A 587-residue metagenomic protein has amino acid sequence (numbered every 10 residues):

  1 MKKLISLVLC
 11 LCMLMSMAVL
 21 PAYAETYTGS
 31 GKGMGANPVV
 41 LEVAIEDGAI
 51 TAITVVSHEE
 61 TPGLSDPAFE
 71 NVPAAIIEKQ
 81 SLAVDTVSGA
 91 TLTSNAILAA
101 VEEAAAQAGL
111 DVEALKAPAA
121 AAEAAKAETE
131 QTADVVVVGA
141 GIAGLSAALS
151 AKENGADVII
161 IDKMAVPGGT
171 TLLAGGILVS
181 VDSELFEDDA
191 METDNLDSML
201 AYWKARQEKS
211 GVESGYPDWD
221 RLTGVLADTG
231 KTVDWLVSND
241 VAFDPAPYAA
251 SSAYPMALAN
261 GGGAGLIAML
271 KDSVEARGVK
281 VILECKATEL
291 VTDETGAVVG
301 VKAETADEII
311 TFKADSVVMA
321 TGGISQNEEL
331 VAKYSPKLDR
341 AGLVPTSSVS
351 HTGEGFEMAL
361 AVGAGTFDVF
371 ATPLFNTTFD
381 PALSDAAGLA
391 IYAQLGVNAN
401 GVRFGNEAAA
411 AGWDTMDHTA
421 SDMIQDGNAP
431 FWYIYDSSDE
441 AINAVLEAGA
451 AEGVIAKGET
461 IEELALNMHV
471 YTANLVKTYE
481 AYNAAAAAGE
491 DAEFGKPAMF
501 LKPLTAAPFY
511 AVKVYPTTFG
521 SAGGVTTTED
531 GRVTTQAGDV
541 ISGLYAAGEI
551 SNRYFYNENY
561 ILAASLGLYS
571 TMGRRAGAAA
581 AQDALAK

Functional and structural regions predicted by a protein language model:
E25-E123: Active-site- and interface-proximal helix/loop "cap" or "latch" segments in soluble metabolic and energy-transducing
A125-A143, I159: Beta1/beta-strand and adjacent pyrophosphate-binding region of the FAD-binding site in flavoprotein oxidoreductases
Q131-A133, A306-S316, V540: Core beta-strand elements of the Rossmann-like FAD/NAD(P) dinucleotide-binding domain in flavoenzyme oxidoreductases
P167, T223-E308, N327-E329, A485-A506: Conserved redox-cofactor binding core of oxidoreductases
L172-K280, G396-V397, R403, E407-A409 (+1 more regions): Conserved N-terminal/central alpha/beta ligand/cofactor-binding core
E289, N474-Y554, E558: A glycine-rich dinucleotide-binding beta-alpha-beta segment and adjacent secondary-structure elements that constitute
F312-T377, G531, L566, R575: Glycine-rich loop(s) and the adjacent beta-strand/alpha-helix scaffold that form part
F356-M358, V362-V470: An anion/pyrophosphate-binding glycine-rich loop and adjacent beta-alpha core in soluble alpha-beta enzymes
